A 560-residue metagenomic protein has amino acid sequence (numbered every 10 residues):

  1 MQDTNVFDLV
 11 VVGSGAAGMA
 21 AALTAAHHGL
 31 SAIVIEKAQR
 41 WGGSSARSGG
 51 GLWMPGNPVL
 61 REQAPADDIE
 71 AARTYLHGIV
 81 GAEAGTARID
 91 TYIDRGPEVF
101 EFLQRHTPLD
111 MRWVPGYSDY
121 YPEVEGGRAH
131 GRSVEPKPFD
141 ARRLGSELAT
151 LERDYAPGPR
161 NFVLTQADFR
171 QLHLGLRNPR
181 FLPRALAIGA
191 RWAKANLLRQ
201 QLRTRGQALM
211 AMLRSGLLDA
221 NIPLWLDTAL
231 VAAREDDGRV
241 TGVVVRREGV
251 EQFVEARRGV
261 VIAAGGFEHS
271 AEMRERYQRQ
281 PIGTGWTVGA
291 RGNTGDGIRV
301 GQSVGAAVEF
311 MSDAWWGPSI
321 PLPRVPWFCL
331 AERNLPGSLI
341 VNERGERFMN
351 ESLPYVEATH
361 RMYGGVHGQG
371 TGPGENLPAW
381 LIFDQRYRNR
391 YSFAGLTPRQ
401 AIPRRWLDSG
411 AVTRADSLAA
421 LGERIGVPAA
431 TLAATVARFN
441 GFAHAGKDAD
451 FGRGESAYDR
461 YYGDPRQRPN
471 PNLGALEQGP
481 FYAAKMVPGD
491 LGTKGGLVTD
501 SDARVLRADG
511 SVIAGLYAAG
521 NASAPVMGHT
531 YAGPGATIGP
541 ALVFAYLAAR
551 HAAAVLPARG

Functional and structural regions predicted by a protein language model:
M1-L9, H27, Q207, A211 (+2 more regions): Extreme N-terminal leader/targeting segments of oxidoreductases
L9-V34: N-terminal Rossmann-like FAD-binding beta1-loop-alpha1 element of flavoenzymes
G13, R246, A256-R257, I262-A264 (+2 more regions): Short, well-ordered coil/turn residues at beta-beta hairpins and beta-strand->alpha-helix junctions within
K37-P223, I340, R347, R386-N389 (+3 more regions): Conserved N-terminal/central alpha/beta ligand/cofactor-binding core
E125, H130, E135-P183, I298-V300 (+2 more regions): An anion/pyrophosphate-binding glycine-rich loop and adjacent beta-alpha core in soluble alpha-beta enzymes
Q200-Q207, D219, R247-W327, I538 (+1 more regions): Glycine-rich loop(s) and the adjacent beta-strand/alpha-helix scaffold that form part
A232, D236-R239, T431-V526, T530: A glycine-rich dinucleotide-binding beta-alpha-beta segment and adjacent secondary-structure elements that constitute
V300-A307, A433, P540-R559: Internal hydrophobic alpha-helix adjacent to the cofactor/substrate pocket in enzyme cavities
